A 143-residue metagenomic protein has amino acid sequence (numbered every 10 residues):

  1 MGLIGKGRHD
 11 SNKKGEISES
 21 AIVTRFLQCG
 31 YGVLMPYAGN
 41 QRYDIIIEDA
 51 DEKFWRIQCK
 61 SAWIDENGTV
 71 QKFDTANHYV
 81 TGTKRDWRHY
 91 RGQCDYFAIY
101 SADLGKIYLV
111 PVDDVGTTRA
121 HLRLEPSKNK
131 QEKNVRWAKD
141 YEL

Functional and structural regions predicted by a protein language model:
M1-Q41, I47-L143: Mixed-charge (Asp/Glu-Lys/Arg
